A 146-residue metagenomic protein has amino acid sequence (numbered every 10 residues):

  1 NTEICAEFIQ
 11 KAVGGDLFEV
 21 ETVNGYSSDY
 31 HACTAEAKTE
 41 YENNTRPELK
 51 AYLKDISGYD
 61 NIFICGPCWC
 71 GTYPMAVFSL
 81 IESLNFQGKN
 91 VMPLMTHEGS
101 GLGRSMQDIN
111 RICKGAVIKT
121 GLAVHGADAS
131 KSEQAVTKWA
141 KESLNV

Functional and structural regions predicted by a protein language model:
N1-I64, G71, F78, E82 (+1 more regions): N-terminal beta1-alpha1-beta2 submodule of the flavodoxin-like/Rossmannoid cofactor-binding fold
G14-D16, N90, V117: Residues at the starts of beta-strands that form the adenosine-phosphate
I56, E82-G88, I112-C113: Short, conserved loop/helix-junction motifs that constitute active-site signature segments in enzyme catalytic cores
I64-C65, P93: Redox-cofactor binding/interface segments in oxidoreductases and associated redox assembly factors
P67-C70, E98-G99: Short beta->alpha junction loops/turns
Y73-P74, L102: Alpha-helix N-cap/helix-start motif
M75-F78, M106-Q107: Short amphipathic alpha-helical segments
M92-K131: Short, glycine-/small-residue-rich phosphate/pyrophosphate-handling segment
